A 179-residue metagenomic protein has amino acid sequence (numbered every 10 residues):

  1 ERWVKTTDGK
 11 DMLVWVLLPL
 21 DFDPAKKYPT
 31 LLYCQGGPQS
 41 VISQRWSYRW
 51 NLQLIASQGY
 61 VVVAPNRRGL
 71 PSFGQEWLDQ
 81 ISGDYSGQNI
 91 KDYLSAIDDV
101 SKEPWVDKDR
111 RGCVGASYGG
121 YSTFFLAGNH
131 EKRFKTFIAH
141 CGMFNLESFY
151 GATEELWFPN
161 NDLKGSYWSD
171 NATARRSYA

Functional and structural regions predicted by a protein language model:
E1-K26: N-terminal cap/lid segment of alpha/beta-hydrolase-fold proteins
M12, P29, R110: Alpha/beta-hydrolase fold active-site loops
D21, G37, M143: Flexible, active-site-proximal loop/turn residues at the rims of small-molecule/cofactor binding pockets and catalytic
K27, Q35-Q53, Y60, R67: The serine-hydrolase catalytic nucleophile loop
Y28-P29, F134: Local beta-strand N-terminus motif with an aromatic residue
Y33-G37, S117-G120: Glycine-rich His-Gly loop
N51, A56-S57, A64-A179: Active-site-proximal cap/loop segments of hydrolase catalytic domains
